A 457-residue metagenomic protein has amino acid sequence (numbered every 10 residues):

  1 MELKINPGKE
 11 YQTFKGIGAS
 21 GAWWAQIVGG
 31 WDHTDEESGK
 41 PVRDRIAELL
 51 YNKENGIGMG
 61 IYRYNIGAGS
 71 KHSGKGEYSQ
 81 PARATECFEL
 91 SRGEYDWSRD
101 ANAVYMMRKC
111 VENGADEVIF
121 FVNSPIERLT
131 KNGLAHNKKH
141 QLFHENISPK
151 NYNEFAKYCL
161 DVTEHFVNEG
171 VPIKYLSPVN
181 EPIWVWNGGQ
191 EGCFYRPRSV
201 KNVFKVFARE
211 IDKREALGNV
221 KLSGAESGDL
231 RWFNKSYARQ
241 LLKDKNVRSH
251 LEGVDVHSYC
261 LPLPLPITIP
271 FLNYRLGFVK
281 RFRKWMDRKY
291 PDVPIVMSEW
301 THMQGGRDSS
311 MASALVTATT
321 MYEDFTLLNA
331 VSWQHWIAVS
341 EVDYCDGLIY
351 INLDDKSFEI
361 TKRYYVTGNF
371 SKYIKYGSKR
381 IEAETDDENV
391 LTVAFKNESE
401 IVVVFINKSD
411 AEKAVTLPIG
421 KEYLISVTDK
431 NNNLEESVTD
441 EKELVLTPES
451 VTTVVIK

Functional and structural regions predicted by a protein language model:
L3-K174, P178, W186, C193-R198 (+1 more regions): N-terminal catalytic cores of secreted or lumenal carbohydrate-active enzymes
I17-W24, Y64-A68, F121-P125, P178-P182 (+5 more regions): Active-site-proximal beta-strand/loop segments in catalytic clefts of secreted hydrolases
A19, G58, V118, L176 (+6 more regions): Conserved, mostly hydrophobic/aromatic
E154-Y175, P182-W300: Active-site neighborhood of glycoside hydrolase catalytic domains
P294-G368, E382-T385: Aromatic/acidic polysaccharide-binding cleft in carbohydrate-active enzymes
E384-G420, T428, E449: Carbohydrate-binding surface patches
V427-E441: Solvent-exposed beta-strand/loop surfaces of large extracellular or lumenal domains
V438-K457: C-terminal beta-strand-rich structural cap/linker in extracellular carbohydrate-active enzymes
